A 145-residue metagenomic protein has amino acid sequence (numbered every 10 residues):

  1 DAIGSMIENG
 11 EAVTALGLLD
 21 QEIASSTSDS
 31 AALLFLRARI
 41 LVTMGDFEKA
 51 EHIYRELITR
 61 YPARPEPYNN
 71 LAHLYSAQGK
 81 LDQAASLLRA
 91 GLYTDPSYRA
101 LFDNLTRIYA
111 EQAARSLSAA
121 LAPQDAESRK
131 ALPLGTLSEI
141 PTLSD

Functional and structural regions predicted by a protein language model:
E8-N9, T43, A77-Q78, E111 (+1 more regions): Register position in tetratricopeptide repeats
T27-S28, P62, P96, D125: Short coil turns that delineate tetratricopeptide repeat
S30-A32, P65-E66, R99, S128: Helix-start (N-cap) detector for alpha-helical repeat units in TPR-like alpha-solenoids, especially tetratricopeptide
F35-L36, N70, N104, P133-T136: Canonical tetratricopeptide repeat
R107-D145: Terminal, low-structured helical/coil segments at or just beyond the last alpha-helical repeat
